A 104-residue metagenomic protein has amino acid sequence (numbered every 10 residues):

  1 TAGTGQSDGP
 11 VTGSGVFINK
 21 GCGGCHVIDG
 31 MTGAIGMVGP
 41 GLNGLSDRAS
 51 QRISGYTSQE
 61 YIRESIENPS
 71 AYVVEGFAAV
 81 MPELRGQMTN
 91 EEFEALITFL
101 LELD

Functional and structural regions predicted by a protein language model:
T1, V80-D104: C-terminal capping alpha-helices of c-type cytochrome domains
A2-Y56, E67-A79, E102-D104: Periplasmic/extracellular electron-transfer cofactor-ligation site, primarily the c-type cytochrome heme-c attachment
